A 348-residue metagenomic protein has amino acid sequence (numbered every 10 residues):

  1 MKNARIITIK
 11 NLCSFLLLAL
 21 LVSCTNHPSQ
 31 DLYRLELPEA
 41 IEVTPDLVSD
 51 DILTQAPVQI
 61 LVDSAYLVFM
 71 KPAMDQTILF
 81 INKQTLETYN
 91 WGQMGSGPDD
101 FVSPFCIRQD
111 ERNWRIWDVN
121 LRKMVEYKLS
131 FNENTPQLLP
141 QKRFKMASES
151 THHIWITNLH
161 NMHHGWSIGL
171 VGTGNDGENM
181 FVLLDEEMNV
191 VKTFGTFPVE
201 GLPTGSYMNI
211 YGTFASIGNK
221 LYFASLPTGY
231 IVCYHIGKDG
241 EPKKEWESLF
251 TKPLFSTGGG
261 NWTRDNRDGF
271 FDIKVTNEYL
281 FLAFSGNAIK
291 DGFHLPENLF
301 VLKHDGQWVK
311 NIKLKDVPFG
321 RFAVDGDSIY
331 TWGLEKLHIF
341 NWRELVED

Functional and structural regions predicted by a protein language model:
V22-S23: C-terminal motif of bacterial Sec signal peptides marking the signal peptidase cleavage site
A40-D50, Y89-D100, L139-H152, V191-M208 (+2 more regions): Surface-exposed loop and turn segments in beta-propeller and other repeat-based domains that flank or scaffold
D46-Q76, Y279-S285: Beta-strand-rich domains and repeat architectures in extracellular enzymes and scaffolds, especially beta-propellers
T54-Q59, D100-R108, S150-H160, G205-T213 (+2 more regions): Repeated scaffold domains used in trafficking and secretory/extracellular systems, primarily beta-propellers
S64-A65, E111-R112, H164-W166, G218-K220 (+2 more regions): Short coil/turn segments that connect the beta-strands within blades of beta-propeller domains
L129-H163: Asp-box/WD-like beta-propeller blade repeats and closely related beta-sheet repeat scaffolds
N179-E186, L295-G306: Beta-propeller blade signature
W262-L302: Loop/turn-rich, solvent-exposed surfaces of beta-rich toroidal or solenoidal domains
